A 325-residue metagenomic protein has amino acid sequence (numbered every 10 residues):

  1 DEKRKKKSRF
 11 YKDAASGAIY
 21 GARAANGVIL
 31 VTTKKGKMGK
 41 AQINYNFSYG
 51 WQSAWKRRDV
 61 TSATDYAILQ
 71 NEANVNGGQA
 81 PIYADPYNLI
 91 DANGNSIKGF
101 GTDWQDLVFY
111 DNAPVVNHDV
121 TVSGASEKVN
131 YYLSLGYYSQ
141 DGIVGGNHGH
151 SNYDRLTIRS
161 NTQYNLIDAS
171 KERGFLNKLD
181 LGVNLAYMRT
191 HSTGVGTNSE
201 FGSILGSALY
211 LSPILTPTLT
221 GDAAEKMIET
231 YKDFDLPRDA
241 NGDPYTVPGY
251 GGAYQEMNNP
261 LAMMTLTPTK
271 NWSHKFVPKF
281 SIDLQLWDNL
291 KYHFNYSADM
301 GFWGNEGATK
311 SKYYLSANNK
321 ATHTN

Functional and structural regions predicted by a protein language model:
D1-A18, G50, G101-F109, A113: Periplasmic N-terminal accessory/gating domains of Gram-negative outer-membrane beta-barrel systems
E2-N44: A beta-strand signature from Gram-negative outer-membrane beta-barrel systems, especially the internal plug domain
A25, P114-H118, A125, N152-L156 (+1 more regions): Residues that define the transmembrane beta-barrel architecture of outer-membrane proteins
T33, Y45, V120-S126, S160-Y164 (+1 more regions): Residues on the lipid-exposed face of transmembrane beta-strands in outer-membrane beta-barrel proteins
M38, V115, S126-E127, I167-A169 (+2 more regions): Outer-membrane beta-barrel channels and translocator barrels
M38-G101, G145-Y153, T157, N161-K275 (+2 more regions): Surface-exposed loop/interface segments of Gram-negative outer-membrane beta-barrel transport/assembly proteins
Q140: Ligand-site clamp/hinge motif
